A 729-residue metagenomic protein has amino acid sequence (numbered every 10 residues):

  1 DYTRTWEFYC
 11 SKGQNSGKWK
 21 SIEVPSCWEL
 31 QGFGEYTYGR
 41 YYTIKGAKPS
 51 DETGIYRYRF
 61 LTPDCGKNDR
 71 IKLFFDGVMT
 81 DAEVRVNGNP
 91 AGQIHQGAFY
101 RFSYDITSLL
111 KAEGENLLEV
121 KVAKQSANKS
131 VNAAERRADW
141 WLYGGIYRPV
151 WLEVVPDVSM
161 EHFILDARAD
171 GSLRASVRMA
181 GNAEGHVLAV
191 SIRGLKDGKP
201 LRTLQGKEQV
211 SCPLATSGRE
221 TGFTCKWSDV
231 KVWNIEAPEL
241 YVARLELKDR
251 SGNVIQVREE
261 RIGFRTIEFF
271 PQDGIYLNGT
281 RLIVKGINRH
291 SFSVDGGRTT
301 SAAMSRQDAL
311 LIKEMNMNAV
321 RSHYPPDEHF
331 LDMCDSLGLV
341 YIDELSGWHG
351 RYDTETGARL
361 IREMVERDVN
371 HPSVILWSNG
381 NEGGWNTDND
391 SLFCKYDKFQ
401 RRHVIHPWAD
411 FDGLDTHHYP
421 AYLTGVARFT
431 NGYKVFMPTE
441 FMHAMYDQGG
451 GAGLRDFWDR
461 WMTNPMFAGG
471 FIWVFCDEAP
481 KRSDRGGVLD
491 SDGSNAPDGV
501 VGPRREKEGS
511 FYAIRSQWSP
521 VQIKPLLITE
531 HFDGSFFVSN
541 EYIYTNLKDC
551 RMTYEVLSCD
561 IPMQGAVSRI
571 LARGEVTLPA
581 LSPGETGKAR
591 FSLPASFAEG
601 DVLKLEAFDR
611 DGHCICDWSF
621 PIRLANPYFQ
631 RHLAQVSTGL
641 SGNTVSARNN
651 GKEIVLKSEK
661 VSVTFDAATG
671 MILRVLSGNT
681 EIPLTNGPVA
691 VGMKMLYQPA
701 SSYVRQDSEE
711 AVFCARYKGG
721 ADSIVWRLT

Functional and structural regions predicted by a protein language model:
D1-R40, K121-S130, L195-D197, L201 (+4 more regions): Accessory carbohydrate-binding/adhesion or oligomerization-edge regions at the termini of glycan-active proteins
R4-Y41, D617, G651-R727: Acidic-aromatic substrate-binding/catalytic surfaces of carbohydrate-active enzymes
W6-Q14, E23, E29-Q31, V78 (+5 more regions): Substrate-binding clefts and catalytic carboxylate motifs of secreted carbohydrate-active enzymes
C10-G13, C27, Q31, D51-M160 (+6 more regions): Accessory beta-strand-rich segments of carbohydrate-active enzymes
Q31-T62, G66-F75, M79-V86, G92-Q93 (+7 more regions): Active-site-adjacent substrate/metal-binding segments within catalytic domains of carbohydrate-active enzymes
V86, S172-V210, D533-T577, A589-R590 (+1 more regions): Beta-strand-rich binding/interaction modules
K111-E115, R178-F270, F597, K604 (+1 more regions): Extended acidic/polar, glycine-enriched regions that form or flank non-catalytic beta-rich accessory modules
A303, A309-I312, A319-R505, G509 (+1 more regions): Substrate-binding/catalytic cleft of secreted carbohydrate-active enzymes, primarily glycoside hydrolases
